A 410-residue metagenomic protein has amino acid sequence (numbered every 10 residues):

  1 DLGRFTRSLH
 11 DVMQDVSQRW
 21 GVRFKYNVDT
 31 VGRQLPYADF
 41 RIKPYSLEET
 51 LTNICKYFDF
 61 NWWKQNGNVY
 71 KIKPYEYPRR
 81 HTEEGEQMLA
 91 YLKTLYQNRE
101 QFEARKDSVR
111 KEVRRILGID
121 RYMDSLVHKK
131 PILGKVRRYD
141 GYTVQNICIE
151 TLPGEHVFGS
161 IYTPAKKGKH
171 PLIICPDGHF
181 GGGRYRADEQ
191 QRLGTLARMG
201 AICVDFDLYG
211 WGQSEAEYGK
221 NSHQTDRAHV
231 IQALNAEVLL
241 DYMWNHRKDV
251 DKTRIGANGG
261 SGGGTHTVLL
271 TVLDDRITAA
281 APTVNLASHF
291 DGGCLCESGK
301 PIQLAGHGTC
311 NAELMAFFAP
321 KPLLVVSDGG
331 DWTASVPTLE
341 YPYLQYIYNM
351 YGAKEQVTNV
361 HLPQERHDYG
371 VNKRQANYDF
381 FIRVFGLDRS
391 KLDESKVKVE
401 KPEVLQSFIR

Functional and structural regions predicted by a protein language model:
D1-Y77: N-terminal export/assembly leaders
F5-V12, S46-L51, N98, R105 (+7 more regions): Stable alpha-helical elements in mature extracytoplasmic
P44-L47, N66-H156, G168, Y185 (+2 more regions): Alpha/beta-hydrolase-fold serine-hydrolase catalytic core, especially in secreted/extracellular enzymes
G168-H246, L286-L295: Cap/lid segment of the alpha/beta-hydrolase catalytic domain
K169-L172, M199-I202, D251-R254, D275-A279 (+2 more regions): Loop/turn elements at helix/coil->beta-strand transitions in domains of secreted/extracellular proteins
F180-Q191, H223-L234, A257-V268, P301-L314 (+2 more regions): Alpha-helix capping and helix-loop boundary segments enriched in small/acidic/polar residues
D241-H307: Primarily recognizes the serine-hydrolase "nucleophile elbow" in alpha/beta-hydrolase and SGNH/GDSL folds
I277-K321, D328-Y341, M350-A353: Mobile cap/lid helix-loop segments that gate and shape the active-site cleft of serine hydrolases
